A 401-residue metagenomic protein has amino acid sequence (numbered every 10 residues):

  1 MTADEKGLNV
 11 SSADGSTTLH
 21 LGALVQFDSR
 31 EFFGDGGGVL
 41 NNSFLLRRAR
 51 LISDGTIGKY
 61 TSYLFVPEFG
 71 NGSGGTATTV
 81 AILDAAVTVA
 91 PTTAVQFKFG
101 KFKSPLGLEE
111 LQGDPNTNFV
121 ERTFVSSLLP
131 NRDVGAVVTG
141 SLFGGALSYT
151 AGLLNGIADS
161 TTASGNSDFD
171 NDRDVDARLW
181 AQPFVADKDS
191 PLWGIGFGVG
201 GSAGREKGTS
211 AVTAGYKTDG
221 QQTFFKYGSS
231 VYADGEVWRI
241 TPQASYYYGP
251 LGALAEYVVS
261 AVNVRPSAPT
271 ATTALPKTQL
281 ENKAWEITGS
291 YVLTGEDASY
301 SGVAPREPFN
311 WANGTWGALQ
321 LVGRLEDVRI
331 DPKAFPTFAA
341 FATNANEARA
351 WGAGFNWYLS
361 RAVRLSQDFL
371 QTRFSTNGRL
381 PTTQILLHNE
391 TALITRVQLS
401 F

Functional and structural regions predicted by a protein language model:
A3-K207, E281-G314, A318-P336: Outer membrane beta-barrel
G37-G38, T88, P191-W193, G201 (+1 more regions): Outer-membrane beta-barrel pore domains
